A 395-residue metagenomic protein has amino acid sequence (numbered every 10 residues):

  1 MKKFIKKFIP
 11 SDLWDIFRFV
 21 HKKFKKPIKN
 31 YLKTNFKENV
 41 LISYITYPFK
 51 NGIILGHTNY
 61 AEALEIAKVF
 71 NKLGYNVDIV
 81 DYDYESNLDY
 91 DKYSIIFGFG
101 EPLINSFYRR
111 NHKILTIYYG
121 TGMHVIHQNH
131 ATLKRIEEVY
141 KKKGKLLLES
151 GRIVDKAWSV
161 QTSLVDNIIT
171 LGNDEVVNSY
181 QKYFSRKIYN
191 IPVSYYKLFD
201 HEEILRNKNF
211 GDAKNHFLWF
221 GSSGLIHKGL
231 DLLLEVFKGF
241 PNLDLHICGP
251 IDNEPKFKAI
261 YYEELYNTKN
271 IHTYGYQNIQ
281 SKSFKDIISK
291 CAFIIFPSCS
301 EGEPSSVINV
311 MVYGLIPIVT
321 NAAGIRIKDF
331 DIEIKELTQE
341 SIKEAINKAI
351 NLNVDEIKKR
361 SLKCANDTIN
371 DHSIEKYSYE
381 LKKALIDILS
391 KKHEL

Functional and structural regions predicted by a protein language model:
T58, L205, V354-I386, S390-H393: A charged, aromatic-enriched C-terminal amphipathic alpha-helix characteristic of glycosyltransferases across folds
G120-R152: Acceptor-binding helix/loop patch of EC 2.4 sugar-transfer enzymes, predominantly nucleotide-sugar-dependent
D155-S159, S163-D212, H216: Donor nucleotide-sugar binding/catalytic pocket of nucleotide-sugar-dependent glycosyltransferases
F199, I204-K228, L234-F240, H246: Conserved donor-binding/catalytic core segment of Leloir-type glycosyltransferases
G249, K258-I279, K285: Nucleotide-activated donor-binding/catalytic signature segment of Leloir-type glycosyltransferases, i.e., the conserved
C299: Aromatic "clamp/platform" in nucleotide-sugar-dependent glycosyltransferases that forms part of the donor/acceptor
L315-T320: Short hydrophobic beta-strand element within catalytic cores of glycosyltransferases and related nucleotide-activated
R326-K348: Change "using UDP/GDP/dTDP sugars" to "using nucleotide sugars
